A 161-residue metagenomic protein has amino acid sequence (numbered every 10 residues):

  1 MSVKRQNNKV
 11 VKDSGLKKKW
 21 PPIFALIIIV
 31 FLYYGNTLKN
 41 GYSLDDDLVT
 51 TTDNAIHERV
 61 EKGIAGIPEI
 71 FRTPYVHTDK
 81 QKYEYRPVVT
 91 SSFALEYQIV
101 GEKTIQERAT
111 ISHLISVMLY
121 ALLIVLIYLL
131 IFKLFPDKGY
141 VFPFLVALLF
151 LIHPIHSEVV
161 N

Functional and structural regions predicted by a protein language model:
M1-N161: Polytopic membrane enzymes that build or remodel cell-surface glycoconjugates and lipids
